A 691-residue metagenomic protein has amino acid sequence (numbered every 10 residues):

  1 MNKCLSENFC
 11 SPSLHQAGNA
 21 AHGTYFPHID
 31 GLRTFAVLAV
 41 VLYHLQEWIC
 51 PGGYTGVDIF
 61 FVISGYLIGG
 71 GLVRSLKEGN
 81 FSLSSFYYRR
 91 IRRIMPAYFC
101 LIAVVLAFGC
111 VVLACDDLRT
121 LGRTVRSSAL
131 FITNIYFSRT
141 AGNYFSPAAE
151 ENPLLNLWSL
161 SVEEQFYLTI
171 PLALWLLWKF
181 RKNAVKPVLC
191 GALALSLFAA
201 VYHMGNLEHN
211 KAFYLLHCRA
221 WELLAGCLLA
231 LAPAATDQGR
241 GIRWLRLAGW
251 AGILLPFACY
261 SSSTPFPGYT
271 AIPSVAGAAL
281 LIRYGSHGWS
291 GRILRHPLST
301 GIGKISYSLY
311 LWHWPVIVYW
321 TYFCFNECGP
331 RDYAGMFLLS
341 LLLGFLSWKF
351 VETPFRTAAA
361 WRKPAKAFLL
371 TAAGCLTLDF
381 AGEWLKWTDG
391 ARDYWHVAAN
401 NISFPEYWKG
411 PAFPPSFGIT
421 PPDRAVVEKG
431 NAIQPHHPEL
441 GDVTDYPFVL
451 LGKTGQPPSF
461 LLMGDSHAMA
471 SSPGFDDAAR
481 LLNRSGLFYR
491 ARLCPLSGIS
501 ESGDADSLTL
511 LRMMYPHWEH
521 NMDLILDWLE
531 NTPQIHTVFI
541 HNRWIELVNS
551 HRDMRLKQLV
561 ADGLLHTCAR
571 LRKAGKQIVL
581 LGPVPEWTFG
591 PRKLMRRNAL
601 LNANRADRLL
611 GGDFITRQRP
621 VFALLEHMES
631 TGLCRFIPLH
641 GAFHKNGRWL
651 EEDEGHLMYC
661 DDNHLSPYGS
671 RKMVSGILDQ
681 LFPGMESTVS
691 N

Functional and structural regions predicted by a protein language model:
N2-L370, G374-D379: Membrane-interface helix/loop caps of multi-pass membrane proteins
N2-L5, C324-D332, L341-L342, K349 (+1 more regions): Extracellular/periplasmic envelope-modification machinery, especially enzymes that add or remove acyl/ester groups on
